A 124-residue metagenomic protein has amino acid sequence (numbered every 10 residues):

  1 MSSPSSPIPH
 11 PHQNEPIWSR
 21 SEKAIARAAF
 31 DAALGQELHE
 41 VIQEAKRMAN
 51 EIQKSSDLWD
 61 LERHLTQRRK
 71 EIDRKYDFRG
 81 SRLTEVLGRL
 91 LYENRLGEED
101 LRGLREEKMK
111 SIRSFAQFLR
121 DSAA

Functional and structural regions predicted by a protein language model:
S2-A124: Acidic, Ser/Pro/Thr-rich low-complexity regulatory regions and the short amphipathic helical interaction modules they
